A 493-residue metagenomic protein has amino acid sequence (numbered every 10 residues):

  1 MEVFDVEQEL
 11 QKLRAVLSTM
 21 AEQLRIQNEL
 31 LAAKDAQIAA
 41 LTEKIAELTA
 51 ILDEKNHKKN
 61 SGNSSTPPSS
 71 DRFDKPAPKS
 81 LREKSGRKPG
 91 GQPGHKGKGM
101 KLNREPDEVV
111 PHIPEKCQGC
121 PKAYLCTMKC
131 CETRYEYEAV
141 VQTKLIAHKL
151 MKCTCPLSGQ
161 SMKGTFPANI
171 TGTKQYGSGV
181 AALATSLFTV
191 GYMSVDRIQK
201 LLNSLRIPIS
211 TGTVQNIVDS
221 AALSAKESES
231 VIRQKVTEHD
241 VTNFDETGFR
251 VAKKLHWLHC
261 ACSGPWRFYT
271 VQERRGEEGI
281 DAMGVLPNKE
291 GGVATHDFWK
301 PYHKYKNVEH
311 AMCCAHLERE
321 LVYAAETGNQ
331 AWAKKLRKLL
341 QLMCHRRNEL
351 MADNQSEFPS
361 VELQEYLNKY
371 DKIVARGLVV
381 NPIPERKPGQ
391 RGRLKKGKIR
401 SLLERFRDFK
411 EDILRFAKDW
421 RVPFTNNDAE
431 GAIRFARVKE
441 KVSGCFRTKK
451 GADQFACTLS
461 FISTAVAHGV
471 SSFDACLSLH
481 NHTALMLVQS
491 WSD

Functional and structural regions predicted by a protein language model:
M1-G172, F244, H296: Short, flexible loop/hinge motifs at secondary-structure junctions
S18, R25, A39-A40, M151-T154 (+1 more regions): Catalytic center-proximal scaffold of phosphoryl-transfer enzymes
